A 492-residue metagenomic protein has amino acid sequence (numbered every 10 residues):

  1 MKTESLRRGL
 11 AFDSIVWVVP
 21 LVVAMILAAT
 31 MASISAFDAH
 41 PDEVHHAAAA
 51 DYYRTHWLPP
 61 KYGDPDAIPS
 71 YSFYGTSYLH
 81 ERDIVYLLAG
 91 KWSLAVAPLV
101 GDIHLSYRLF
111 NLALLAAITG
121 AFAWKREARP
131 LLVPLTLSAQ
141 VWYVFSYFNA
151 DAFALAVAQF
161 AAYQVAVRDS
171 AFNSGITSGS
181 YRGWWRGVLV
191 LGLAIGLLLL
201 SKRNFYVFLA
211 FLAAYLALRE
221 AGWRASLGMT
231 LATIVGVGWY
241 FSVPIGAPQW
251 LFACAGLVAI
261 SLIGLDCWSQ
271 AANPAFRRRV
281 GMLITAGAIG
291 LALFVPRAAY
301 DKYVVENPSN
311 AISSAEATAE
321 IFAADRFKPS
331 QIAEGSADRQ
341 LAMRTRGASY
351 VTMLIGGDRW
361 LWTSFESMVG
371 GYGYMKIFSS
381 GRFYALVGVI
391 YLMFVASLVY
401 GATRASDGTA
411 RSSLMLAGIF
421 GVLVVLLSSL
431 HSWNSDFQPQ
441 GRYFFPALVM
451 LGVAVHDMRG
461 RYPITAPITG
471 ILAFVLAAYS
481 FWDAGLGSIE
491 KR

Functional and structural regions predicted by a protein language model:
M1-T30, A259-G290, A402-R404, T409-R411 (+1 more regions): Start-transfer (signal-anchor) and selected internal transmembrane alpha helices of multi-pass inner/ER membrane
R8-A11, E127-R129, G179-W184, E220-L227 (+2 more regions): Membrane-interface helix-loop-helix junctions at transmembrane boundaries of multi-pass membrane enzymes, predominantly
D13-V44, D51-Y62, W239-Y240, T285-V304 (+2 more regions): Transmembrane signal-anchor helices characteristic of membrane glycosylation enzymes that use polyprenol
P20-M25, L112, R129-D169, G187-G196 (+2 more regions): Membrane-embedded helix bundles of polyisoprenyl
A48-D51, P69-V100: Short hydrophobic/aromatic helix or loop-helix immediately within or flanking a transmembrane segment in polytopic
K91, L105-P130, F160, A396: Transmembrane-helix motifs of polytopic, lipid-linked glycan transferases
G101-D102, G120-Q140, L155, S178 (+1 more regions): Transmembrane-helix signature of polytopic, membrane-embedded enzymes that assemble or transfer cell-envelope glycans
F211-R219, A225-F394, F481-L486: Membrane-lumen/periplasm interface segments of specific transmembrane helices in polyprenyl phosphate-linked
